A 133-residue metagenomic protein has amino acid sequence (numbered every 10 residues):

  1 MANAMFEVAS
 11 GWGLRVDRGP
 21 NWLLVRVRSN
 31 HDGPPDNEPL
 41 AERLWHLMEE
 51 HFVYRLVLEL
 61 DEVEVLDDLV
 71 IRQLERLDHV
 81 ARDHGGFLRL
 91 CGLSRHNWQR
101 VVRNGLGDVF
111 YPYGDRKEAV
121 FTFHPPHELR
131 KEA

Functional and structural regions predicted by a protein language model:
M1-A4, Q99-V101: Intrinsically disordered, low-complexity segments enriched in polar/charged residues with Gly/Pro, especially when
A2-R43, L60: STAS-typified acidic loop motif
P20, S94, R116: Short, flexible active-site-adjacent loop segments at beta-strand->alpha-helix junctions, enriched in small/polar
N30-F110: Amphipathic alpha-helical interaction surfaces in cytosolic regulatory modules
V109-V120: Short acidic-hydrophobic, aromatic-tinged amphipathic segments that line or gate anion-handling sites
V120-A133: Acidic/histidine-enriched, glycine/proline-rich intrinsically disordered or flexible terminal extensions
